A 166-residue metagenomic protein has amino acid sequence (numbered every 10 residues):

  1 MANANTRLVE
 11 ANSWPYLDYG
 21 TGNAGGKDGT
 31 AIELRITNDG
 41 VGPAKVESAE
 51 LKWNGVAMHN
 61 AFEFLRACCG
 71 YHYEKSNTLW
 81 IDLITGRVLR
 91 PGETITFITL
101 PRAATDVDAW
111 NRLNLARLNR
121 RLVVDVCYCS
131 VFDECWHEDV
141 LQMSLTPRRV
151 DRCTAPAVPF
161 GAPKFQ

Functional and structural regions predicted by a protein language model:
M1-E63, G70, V158-Q166: Membrane-proximal alpha-helical anchors
G26-D28, P91, A116-R120: Solvent-exposed loop and beta-edge segments used for protein-protein assembly and interaction
I32-L34, E47-A49, F97, L122-V126 (+1 more regions): Hydrophobic residues positioned within well-ordered beta-strands of beta-sheet architectures
D39, V88-P91, Y128-E134: A short, structured loop/turn motif at beta-sheet edges
W53-G55, A103, Y128-D133: Beta-strand elements of well-folded, non-transmembrane domains
F62-L65, V131-Q166: Acidic, serine/threonine- and proline-rich intrinsically disordered appendage/tail regions
E63-N111: Intrinsically disordered, low-complexity Pro/Gly/Ser/Thr-rich segments with frequent PxxP/GP/PP motifs and embedded
D108-C129: Short, surface-exposed ligand- or partner-binding patches at beta-edge/loop junctions that are enriched in aromatics
